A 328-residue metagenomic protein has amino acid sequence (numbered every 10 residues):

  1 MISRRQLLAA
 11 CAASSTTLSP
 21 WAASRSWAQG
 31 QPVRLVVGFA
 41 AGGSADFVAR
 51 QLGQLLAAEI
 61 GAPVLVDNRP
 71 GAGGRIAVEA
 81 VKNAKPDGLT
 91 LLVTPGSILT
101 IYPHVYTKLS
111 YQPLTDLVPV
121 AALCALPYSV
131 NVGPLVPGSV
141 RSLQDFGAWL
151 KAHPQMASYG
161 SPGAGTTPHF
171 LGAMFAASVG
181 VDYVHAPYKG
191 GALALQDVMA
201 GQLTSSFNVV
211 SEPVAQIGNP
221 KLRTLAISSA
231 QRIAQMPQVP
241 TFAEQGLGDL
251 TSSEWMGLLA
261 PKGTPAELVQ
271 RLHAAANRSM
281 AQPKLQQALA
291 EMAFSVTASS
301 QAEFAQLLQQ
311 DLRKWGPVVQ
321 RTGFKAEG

Functional and structural regions predicted by a protein language model:
Q6-S26: N-terminal export signals
W21-L35, K85-L89, G147-A157, G218-N219 (+2 more regions): Immediate post-signal peptide segment of exported/extracytoplasmic ligand-binding proteins
S24-L114, V181-F207, K325-G328: N-terminal (or domain-start) structured segment
Q31-P32, A177, A266-G328: An extracytoplasmic/periplasmic, membrane-proximal ligand-sensing/linker region
N83-L89, H104-L193, F242, W255-A288: Hinge/capping helix and adjacent helix->loop/strand transition within the periplasmic-binding protein
S97-K108, M174-S178, S205-V239: A ligand-binding cleft/hinge motif common to bilobed small-molecule-binding domains
A125, P213-A281, R313: C-terminal lobe and pocket-closing loops of periplasmic/extracytoplasmic Venus-flytrap solute-binding proteins
